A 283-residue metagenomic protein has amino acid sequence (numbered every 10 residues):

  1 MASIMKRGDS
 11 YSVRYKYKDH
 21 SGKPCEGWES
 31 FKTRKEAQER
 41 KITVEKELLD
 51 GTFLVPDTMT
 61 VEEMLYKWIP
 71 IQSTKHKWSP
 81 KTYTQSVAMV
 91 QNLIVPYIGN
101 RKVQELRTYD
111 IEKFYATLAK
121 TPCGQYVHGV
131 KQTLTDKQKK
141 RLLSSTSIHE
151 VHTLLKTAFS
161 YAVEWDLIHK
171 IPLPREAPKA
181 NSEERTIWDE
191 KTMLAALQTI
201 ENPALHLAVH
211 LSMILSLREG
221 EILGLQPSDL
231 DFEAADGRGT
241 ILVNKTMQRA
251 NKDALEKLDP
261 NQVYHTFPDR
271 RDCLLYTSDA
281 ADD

Functional and structural regions predicted by a protein language model:
M1-S30, K245, N251-D272: Short, Arg/Lys-rich segments that mark the N-terminal edge of DNA/RNA- and chromatin-recognition modules
S3, Y17, G27, I69-Y161 (+1 more regions): N-terminal core-binding DNA-recognition domain of tyrosine site-specific recombinases/integrases
E29-T58, I71-S79, L93: N-terminal helical hairpins
M59-M64, K102, Q226: Short, structural beta-strand-to-alpha-helix junction motif
Y66, T108, Q198, G224 (+1 more regions): Phosphate-coordinating loops and pocket residues in cytosolic domains that bind phosphorylated ligands
A119-K131, E233-Y264: Internal, charge-rich low-complexity segments
G124-G129, T133-S145, H149-V151, E164-P227 (+1 more regions): Basic, Lys/Arg- and aromatic-enriched nucleic-acid-binding interface segment
Y276-D283: Conserved small/polar residues in nucleotide/adenosyl-binding loops
